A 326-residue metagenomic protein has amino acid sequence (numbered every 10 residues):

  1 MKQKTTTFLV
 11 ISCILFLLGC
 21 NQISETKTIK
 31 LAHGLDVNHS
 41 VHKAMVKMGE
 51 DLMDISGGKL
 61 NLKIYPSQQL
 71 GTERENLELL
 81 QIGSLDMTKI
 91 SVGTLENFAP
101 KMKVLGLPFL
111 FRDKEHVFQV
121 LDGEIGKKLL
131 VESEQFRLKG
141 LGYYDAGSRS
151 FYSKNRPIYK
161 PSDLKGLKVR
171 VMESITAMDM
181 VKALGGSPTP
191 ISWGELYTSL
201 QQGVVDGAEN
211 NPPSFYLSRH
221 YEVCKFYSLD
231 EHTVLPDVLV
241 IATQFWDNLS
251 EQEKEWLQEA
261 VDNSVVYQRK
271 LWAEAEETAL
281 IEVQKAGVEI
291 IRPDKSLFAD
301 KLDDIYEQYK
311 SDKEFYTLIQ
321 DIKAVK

Functional and structural regions predicted by a protein language model:
M1-T28: Short, low-complexity disordered leader/linker segments with a strong preference for bacterial N-terminal type II
C20-E115, I125, S133-K326: N-terminal secretory/targeting leader peptides
L130: Thiol/selenol-based redox catalytic cores and closely related redox-interacting motifs
